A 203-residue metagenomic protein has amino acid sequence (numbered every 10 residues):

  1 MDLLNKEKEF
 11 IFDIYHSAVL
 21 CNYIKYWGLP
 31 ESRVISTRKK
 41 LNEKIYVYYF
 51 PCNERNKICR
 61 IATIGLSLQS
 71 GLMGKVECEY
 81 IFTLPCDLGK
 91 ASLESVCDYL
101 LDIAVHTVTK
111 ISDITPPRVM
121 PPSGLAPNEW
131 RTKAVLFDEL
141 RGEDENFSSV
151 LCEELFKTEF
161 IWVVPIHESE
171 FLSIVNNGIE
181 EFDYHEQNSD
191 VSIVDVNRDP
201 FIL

Functional and structural regions predicted by a protein language model:
M1-C59, S67-V76, I81-L203: Acidic, proline/glycine-rich low-complexity IDRs
